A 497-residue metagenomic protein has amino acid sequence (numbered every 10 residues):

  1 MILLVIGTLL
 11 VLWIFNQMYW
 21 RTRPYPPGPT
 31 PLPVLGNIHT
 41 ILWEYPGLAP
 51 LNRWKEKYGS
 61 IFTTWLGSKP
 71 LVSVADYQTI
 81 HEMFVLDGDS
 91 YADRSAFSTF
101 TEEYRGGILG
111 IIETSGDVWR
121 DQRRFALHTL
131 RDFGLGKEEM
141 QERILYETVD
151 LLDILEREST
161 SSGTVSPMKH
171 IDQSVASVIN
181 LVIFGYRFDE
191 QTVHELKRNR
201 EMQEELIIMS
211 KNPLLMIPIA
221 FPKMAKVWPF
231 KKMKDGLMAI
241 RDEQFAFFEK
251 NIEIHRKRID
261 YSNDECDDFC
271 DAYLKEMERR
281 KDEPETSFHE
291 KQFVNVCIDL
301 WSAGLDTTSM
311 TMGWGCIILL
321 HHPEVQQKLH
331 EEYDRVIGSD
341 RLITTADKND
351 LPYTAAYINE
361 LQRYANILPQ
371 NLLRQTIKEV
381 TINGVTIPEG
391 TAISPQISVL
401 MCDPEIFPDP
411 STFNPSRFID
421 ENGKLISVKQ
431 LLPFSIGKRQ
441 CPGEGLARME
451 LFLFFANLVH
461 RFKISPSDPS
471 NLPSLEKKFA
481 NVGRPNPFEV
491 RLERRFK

Functional and structural regions predicted by a protein language model:
M1-T22, M449: Terminal signal-anchor or tail-anchor transmembrane helices that tether membrane-associated enzymes to cellular
R21-L42, G47-M140, S166-P167, I171-L181 (+2 more regions): Cytochrome P450 substrate-recognition site 1
Y25-L32, S73-M83, A92, Y186-L196 (+4 more regions): Classical protein tyrosine phosphatase
I38-G59, D242, A246, L342-G384 (+2 more regions): Conserved cytochrome P450 K-helix E-x-x-R motif and the immediately C-terminal K′/meander segment
R94-E103, K137-M312, K328: Cytochrome P450 heme-thiolate monooxygenase catalytic core
I298, E421-L451, E476-K478: Cytochrome P450 heme-thiolate "Cys pocket" and heme-binding signature region
P323-Q326, E444-V482: Cytochrome P450 heme-binding "Cys pocket" and the immediately downstream C-terminal segment
P395-N422: Conserved cytochrome P450 K-helix/beta-meander segment immediately N-terminal to the heme-binding cysteine loop
